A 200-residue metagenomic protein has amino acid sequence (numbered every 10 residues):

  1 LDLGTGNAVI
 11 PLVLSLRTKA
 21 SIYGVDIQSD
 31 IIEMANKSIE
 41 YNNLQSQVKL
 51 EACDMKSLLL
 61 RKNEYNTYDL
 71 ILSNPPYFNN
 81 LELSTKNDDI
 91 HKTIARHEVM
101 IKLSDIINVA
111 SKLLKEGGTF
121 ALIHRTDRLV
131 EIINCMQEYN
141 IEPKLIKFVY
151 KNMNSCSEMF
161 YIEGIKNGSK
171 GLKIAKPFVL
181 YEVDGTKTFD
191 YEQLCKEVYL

Functional and structural regions predicted by a protein language model:
L1-E64, Y68-S73, N79-S84: Conserved SAM/SAH cofactor-binding pocket of Class I
L44, E64, Q137-N140, I174: Short, structurally constrained coil/turn elements that cap an alpha-helix or connect an alpha-helix to the following
P75-D105: Mobile active-site "lid"/loop adjacent to the S-adenosyl-L-methionine
F78, Y139, N167: Phosphate/oxyanion-binding loops and surfaces in catalytic or ligand/nucleic-acid-binding neighborhoods
M100-Y150, S155-S157: Conserved Class I SAM-dependent methyltransferase catalytic core
C156-L200: SAM/dcSAM-binding transferase cores
